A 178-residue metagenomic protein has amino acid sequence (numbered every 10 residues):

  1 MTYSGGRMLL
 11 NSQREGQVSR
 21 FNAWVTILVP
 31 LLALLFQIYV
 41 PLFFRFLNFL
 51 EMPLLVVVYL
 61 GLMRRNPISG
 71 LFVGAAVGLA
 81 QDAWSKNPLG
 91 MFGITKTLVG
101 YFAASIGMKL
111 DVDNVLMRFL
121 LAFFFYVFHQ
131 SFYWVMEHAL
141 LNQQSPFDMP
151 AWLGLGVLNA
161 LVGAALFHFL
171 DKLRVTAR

Functional and structural regions predicted by a protein language model:
M1-R178: Terminal, non-globular segments
